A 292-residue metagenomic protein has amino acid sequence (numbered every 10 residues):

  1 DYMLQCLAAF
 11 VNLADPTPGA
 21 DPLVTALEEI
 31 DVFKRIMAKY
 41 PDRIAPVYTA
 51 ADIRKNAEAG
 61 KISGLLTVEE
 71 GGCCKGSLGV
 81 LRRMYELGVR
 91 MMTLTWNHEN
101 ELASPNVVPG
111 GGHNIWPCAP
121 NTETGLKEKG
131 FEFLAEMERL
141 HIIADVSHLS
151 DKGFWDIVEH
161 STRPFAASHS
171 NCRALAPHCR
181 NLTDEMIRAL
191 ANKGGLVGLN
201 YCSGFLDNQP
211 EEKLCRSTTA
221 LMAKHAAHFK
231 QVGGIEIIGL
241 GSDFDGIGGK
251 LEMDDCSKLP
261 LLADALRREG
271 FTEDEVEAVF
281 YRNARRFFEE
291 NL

Functional and structural regions predicted by a protein language model:
D1-P120, P177-L292: N-terminal hydrophobic targeting/anchoring segments and the immediately downstream early-domain regions of hydrolases
E70, V146-L149, S170, F244: Generic detector of well-ordered alpha-helical packing
V89-M91, R139-I142, H160-A166, N192-L196: Glycine-enriched alpha-helix->loop->beta-strand junction motifs that scaffold or abut catalytic
P117-V158, A167: Loop-centered beta-sheet repeat module
S150-A191: Acidic, glycine-rich loop-and-beta core segments that form the ion-binding/anion-interacting portion of active sites
